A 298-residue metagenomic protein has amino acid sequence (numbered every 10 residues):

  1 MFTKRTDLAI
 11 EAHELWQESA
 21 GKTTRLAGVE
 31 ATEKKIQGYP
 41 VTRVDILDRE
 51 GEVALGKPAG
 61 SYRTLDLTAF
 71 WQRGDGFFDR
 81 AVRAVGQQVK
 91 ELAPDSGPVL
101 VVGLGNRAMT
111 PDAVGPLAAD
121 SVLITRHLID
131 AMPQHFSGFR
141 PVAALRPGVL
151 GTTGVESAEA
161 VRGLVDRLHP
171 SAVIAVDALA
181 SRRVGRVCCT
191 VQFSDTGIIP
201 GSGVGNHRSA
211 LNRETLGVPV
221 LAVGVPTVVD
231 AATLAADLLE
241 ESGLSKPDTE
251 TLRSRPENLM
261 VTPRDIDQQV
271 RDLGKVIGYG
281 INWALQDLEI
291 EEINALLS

Functional and structural regions predicted by a protein language model:
M1-A59: N-terminal amphipathic/basic leader segments beginning at the initiator methionine
E50-P94: An N-terminal, well-structured beta->alpha segment
D66-T68, P98-M109, A144-G148: Short glycine-rich or small-residue beta-strand-to-loop segments that form or flank ligand, phosphate, metal/Fe-S
L104-D112, G151, A178-R182: Gly/Ser/Thr-rich loops at beta-strand to alpha-helix junctions that form or flank small-molecule/cofactor-binding
N106-R140, A144: Glycine-rich phosphate/diphosphate-binding loop of Rossmann-like nucleotide-binding domains
S137-V165: A structural-propensity feature for long, helix-poor, extended segments
L145-R146, A175-S298: A structural signal for small-residue-enriched, beta-sheet-centric alpha/beta enzyme cores and oligomeric scaffold folds
V165, P170-S171: Proline-aspartate-enriched helix->loop->beta-strand connector
